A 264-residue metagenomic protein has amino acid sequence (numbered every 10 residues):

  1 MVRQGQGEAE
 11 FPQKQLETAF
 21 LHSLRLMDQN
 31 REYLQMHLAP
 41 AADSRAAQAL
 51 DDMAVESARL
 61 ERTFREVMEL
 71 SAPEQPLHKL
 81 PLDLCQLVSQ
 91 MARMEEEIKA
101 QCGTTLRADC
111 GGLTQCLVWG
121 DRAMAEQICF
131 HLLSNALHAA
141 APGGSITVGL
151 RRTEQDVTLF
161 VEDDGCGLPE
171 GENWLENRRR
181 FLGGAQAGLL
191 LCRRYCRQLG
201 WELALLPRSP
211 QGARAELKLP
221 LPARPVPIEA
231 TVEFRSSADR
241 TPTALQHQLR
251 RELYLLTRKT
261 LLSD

Functional and structural regions predicted by a protein language model:
V55-L60: Short alpha-helical segment of the dimerization/phosphotransfer core of two-component systems
P73-L77, L117-G120: Conserved micro-motifs of the catalytic ATP-binding
L80, T105-C116: Conserved catalytic submotifs in the C-terminal HATPase_c
A136-L137: Short helix-loop "hinge" at the ATP-lid/N-box region of the Bergerat-fold HATPase_c
G143-Q155: Short beta-strand/loop element within the Bergerat-fold HATPase_c
D163: Acidic ATP/Mg2+-coordinating residue in the GHKL
